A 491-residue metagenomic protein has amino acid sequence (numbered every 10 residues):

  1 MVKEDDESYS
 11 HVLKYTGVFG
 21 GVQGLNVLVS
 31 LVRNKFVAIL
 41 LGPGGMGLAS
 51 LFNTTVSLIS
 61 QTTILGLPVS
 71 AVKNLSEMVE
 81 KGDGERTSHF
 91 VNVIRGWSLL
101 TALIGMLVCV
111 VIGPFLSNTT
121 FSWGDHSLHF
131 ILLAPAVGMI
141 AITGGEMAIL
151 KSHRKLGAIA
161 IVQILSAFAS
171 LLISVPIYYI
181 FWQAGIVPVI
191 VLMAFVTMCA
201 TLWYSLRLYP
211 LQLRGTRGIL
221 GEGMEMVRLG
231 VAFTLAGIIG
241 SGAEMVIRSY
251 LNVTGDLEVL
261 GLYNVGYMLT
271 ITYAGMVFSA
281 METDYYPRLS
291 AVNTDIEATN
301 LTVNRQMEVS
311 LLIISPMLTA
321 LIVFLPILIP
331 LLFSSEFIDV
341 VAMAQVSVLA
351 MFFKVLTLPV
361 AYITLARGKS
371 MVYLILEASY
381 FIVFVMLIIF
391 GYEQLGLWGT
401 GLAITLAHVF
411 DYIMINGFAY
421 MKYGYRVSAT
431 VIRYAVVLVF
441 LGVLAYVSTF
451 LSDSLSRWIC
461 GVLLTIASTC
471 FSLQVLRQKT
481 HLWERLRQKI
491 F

Functional and structural regions predicted by a protein language model:
M1-V12, T201-E244, D284-L301, K422-A435 (+1 more regions): Interhelical loop/hinge segments that connect adjacent transmembrane helices in multipass membrane
V2, D6-V12, P43-L48, K81-V93 (+4 more regions): Membrane-interface helix-capping segments at transmembrane helix termini in multi-pass transporters
V2-D6, Y446-F491: Membrane-proximal transmembrane or re-entrant/amphipathic helices at the cytosolic face
Y15-L31, M46, S166, I190-T197 (+6 more regions): Transmembrane helical elements of multi-pass membrane transporters/channels
L65-K81, S152, G266, T270-I314 (+1 more regions): Helix-loop junctions and terminal segments of transmembrane helices in multi-pass membrane transport/translocation
N92-F121, L172, Y179, V277 (+4 more regions): Alpha-helical transmembrane segments of multi-pass membrane transport and lipid-handling proteins
S127, I131, A160-Y209, L229 (+4 more regions): Hydrophobic alpha-helical transmembrane segments
G138-V162, V348-S379, A419-M421: Membrane-interface junctions at transmembrane-helix termini in multi-pass inner-membrane proteins
